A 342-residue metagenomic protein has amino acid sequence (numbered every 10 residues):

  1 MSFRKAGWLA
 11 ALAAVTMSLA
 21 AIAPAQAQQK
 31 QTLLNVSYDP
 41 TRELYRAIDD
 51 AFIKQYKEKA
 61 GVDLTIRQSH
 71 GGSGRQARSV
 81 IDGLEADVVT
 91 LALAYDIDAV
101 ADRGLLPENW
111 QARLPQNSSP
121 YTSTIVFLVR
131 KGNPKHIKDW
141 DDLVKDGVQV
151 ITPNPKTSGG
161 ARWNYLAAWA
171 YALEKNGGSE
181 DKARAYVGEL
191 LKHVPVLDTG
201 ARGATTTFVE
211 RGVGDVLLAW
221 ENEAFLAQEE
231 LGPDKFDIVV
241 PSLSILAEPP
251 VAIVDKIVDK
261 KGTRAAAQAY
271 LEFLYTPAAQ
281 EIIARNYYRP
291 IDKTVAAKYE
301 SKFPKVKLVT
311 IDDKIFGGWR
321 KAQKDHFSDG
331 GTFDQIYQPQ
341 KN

Functional and structural regions predicted by a protein language model:
M1-L12: Bacterial N-terminal signal peptides that target proteins for export
V15-Q26: C-terminal segment of classical bacterial N-terminal signal peptides
Q28-S158, Y337: N-terminal segment of the mature folded domain
V36-Y38, V129-K131, Q149-N176, L190-V194 (+1 more regions): Short beta-strand->loop
T124-N133, E248-A265, I282-N286: A bilobed periplasmic-binding-protein/Venus flytrap-type ligand-binding module shared by bacterial periplasmic
G132-K138, T157, A170-G178, I257-A265: Short helix-loop capping/hinge motifs at secondary-structure junctions, enriched in acidic/polar residues
K175-S242: Ligand-binding pocket segment of bilobal, Venus flytrap-like solute-binding proteins
V258-N342: Extracellular/periplasmic juxtamembrane helices and adjacent flexible linkers that interface with membrane partners
